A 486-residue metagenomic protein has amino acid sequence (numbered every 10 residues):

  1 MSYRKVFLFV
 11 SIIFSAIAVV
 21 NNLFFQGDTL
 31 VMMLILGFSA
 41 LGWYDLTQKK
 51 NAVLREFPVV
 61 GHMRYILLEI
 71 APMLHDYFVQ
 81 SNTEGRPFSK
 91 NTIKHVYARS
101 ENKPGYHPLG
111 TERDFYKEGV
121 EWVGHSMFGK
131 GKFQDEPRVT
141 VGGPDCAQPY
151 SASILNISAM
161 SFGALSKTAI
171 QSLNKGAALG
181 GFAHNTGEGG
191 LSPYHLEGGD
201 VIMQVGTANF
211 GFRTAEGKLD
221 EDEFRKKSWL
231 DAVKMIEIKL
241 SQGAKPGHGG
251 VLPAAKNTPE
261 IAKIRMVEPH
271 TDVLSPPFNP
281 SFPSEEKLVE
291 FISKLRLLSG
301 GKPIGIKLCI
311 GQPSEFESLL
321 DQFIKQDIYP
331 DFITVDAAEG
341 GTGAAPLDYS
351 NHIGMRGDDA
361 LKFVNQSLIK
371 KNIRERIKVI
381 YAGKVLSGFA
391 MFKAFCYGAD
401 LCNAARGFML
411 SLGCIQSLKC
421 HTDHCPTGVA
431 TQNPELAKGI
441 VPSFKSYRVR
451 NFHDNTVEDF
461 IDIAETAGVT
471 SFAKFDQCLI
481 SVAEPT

Functional and structural regions predicted by a protein language model:
S2-A178, F182-N185, G189-G199, M203-Q204 (+4 more regions): Conserved, well-structured core domains of diverse proteins
E69, M73, G180, K227 (+12 more regions): Change "in soluble alpha/beta enzymes" to "in soluble alpha/beta proteins
G187-G189, G301-K307, P330, R374 (+1 more regions): Flexible, glycine/charged-enriched surface loops at secondary-structure junctions
M203, N209-G211, A254-P283, G343-D358 (+1 more regions): Glycine-rich tight-turn/loop motif centered on a GG-T
R213-M235, K239, R356, Q366 (+5 more regions): Phosphate/diphosphate-binding loops
L230-P253, P313-D331, V335: Carboxylate/His-rich catalytic cores and anion/metal-binding grooves
L274-A437: Glycine-rich phosphate/ribose-binding loops and adjacent secondary-structure elements that form binding surfaces
I415-Q477: Active-site or pore-adjacent capping/gating segments
